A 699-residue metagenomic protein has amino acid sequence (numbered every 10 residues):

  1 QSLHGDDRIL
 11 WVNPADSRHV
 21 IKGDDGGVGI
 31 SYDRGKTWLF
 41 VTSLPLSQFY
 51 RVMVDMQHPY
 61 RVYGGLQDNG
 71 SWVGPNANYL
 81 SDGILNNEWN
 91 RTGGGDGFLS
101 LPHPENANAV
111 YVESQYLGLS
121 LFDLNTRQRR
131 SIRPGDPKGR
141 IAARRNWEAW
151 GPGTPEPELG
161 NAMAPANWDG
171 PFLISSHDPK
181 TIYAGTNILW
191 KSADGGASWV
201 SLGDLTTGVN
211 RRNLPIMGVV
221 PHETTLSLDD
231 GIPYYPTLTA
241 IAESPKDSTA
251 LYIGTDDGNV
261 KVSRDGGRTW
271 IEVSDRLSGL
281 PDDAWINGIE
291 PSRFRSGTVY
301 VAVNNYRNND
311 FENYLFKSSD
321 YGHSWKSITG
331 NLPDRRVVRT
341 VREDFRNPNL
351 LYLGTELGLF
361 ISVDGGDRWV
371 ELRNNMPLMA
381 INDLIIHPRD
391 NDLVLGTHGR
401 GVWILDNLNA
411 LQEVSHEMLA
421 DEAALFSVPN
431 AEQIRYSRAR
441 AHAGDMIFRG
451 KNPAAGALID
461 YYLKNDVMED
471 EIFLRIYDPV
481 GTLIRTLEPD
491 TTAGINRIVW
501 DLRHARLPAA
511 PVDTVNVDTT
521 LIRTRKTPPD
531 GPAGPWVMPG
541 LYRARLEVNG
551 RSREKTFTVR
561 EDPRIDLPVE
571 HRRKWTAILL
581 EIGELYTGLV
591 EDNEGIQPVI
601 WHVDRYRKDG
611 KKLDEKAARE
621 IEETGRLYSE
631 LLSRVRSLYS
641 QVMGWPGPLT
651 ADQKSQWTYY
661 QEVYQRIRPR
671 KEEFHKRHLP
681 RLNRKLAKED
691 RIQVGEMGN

Functional and structural regions predicted by a protein language model:
Q1-I447, A454-A457, Y462: Beta-propeller blade termini and top-face loops
H4, G396, P568, E630-L632 (+1 more regions): General helical secondary-structure elements
S31, Y50, Y79, G151 (+9 more regions): Generic signal for short, ordered secondary-structure residues within or immediately flanking folded domains
L159, L173, P179, Y183 (+7 more regions): Generic amphipathic alpha-helical segments used as scaffolds and interaction surfaces in large, multi-domain proteins
G170, I174, G399-R400, G456-N465 (+2 more regions): Short, solvent-exposed linear motifs at loop/edge-of-secondary-structure regions
H416-R634: Extracytoplasmic/secretory ectodomains and luminal regions
F557, V590-N699: Mature extracytoplasmic or organellar-lumen-exposed domains after removal of signal/transit peptides
